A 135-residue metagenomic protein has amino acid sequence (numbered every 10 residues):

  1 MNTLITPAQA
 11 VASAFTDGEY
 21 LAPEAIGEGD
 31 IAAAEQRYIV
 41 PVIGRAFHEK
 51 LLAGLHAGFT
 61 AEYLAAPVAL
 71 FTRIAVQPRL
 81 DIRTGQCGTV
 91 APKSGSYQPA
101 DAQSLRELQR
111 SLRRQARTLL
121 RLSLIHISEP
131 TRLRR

Functional and structural regions predicted by a protein language model:
M1-P23: Short, intrinsically disordered N-terminal pre-domain segments
E24, G58-A66, A102, R106: Short, charged/polar micro-motifs that form catalytic or ligand-binding hotspots
E24-A53: Glycine-centered helix-coil hinge/cap
E49-A53, G85-S94: Short, glycine/acidic-rich hinge or "gate" loops at secondary-structure transitions that mediate conformational
A61-T89: Elongated alpha-helical scaffolds
P67-L70, I74-A75, Q109, Q115-S123: Small-residue hotspots
G88-T118: An exposed acidic His-Trp-rich patch
S123-L133: Residue-level detector of conserved catalytic or cofactor/ligand-binding positions in enzyme active sites
